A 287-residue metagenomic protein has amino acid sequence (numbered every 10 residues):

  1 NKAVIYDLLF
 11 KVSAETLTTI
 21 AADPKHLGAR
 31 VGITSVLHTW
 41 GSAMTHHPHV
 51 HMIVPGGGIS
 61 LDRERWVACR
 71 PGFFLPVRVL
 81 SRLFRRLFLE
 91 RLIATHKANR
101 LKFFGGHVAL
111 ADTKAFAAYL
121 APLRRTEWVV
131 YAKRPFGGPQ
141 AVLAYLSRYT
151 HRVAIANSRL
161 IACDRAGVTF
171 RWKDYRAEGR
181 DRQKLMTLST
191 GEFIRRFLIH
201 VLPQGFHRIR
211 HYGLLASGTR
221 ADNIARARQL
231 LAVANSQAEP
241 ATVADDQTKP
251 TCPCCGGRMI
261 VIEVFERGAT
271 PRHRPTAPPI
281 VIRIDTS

Functional and structural regions predicted by a protein language model:
N1-S287: Beta->alpha loop/short-helix hinge microenvironment recognizer with preference for catalytic Tyr/His contexts
